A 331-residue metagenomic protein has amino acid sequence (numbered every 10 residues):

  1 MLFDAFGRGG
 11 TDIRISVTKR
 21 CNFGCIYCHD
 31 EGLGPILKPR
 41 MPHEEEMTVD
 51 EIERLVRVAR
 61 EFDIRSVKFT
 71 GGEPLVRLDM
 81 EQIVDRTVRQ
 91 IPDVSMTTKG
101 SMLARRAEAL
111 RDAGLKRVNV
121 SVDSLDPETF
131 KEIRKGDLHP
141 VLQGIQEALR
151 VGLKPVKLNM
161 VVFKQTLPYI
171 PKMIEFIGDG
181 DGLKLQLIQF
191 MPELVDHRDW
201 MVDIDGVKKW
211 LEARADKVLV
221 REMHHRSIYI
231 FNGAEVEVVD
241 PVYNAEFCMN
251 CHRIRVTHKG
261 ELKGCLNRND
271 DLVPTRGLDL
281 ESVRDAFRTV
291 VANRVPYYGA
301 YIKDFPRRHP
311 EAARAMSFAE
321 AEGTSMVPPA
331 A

Functional and structural regions predicted by a protein language model:
A5-M47, L266: Canonical Radical SAM [4Fe-4S] cluster-binding loop centered on the CxxxCxxC motif and its immediate flanking residues
D12, S16, K68, T97 (+3 more regions): Conserved beta-strand segments that form the floor/walls of ligand-binding pockets within enzyme and binding domains
V17, C25, F69, V120 (+1 more regions): Conserved, mostly hydrophobic/aromatic
P35-P39, D126-I133, E193-R198: A short acidic, helix-capping loop that chelates divalent metal ions and anchors anionic groups
V49-F69, E73-Q186: Radical SAM/AdoMet-radical enzyme domain recognition
S66, E73, R294-A331: Short flanking/linker segments adjacent to small metal-binding domains or redox-active Cys/His motifs
N159-V161, K184-F190, V220-E222, V239: Short, conserved beta-strand edge motifs with alternating hydrophobic and charged residues
E193-A312: Accessory C-terminal segments flanking Radical SAM cores
